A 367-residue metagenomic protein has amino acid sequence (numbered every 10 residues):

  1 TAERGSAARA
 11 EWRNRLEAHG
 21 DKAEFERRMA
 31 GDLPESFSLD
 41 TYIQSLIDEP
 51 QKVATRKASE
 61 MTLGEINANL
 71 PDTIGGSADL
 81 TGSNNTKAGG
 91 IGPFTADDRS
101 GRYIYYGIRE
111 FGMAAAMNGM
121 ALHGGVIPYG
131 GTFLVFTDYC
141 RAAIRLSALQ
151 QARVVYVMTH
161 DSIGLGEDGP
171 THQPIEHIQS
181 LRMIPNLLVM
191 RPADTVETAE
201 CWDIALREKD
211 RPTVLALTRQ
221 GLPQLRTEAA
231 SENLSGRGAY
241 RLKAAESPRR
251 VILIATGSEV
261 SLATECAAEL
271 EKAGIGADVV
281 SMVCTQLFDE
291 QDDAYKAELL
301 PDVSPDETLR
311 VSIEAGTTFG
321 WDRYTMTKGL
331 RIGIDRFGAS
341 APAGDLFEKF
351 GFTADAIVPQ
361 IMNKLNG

Functional and structural regions predicted by a protein language model:
T1-R109, G119, I252, T256 (+3 more regions): Conserved acidic/glycine
P34, T132, S281-V283: Residue-level recognition of beta-strand->loop/alpha-helix junctions
R56-E65, Y139-A143, A199-D203, A294-E298: Short alpha-helical segments and helix-capping/turn motifs at coil-helix boundaries
T62-N69, G76, S83, A116-H123 (+8 more regions): Generic, well-ordered alpha-helical scaffold segments in large soluble proteins
N69-T73, D98-R102, H123-I127, L149-V154 (+6 more regions): Short coil/turn connectors at secondary-structure junctions
G76-S77, Y106, Y129-G130, Y156-M158 (+4 more regions): General beta-strand structural signal in soluble alpha/beta enzymes
T81-Q179, E197-E200: Thiamine diphosphate
L165-P170, T198, R207-G367: Thiamine diphosphate
